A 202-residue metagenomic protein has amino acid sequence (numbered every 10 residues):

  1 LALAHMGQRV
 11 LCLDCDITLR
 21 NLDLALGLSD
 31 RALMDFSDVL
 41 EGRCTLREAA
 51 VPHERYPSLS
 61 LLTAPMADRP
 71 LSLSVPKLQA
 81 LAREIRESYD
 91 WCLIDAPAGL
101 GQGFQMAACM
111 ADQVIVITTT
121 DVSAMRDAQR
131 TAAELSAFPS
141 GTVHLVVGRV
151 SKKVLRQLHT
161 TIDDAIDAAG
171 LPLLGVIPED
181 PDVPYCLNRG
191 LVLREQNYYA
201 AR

Functional and structural regions predicted by a protein language model:
L1-C15: A conserved segment at the C-terminal end of the G1
A4, A108, S136: Gly/Ala-rich phosphate-binding loop of Rossmann-like dinucleotide-binding domains, activating on the conserved
C12-E87, P184-R189, L193-R194: P-loop/Walker-type NTP enzyme "switch/lid" segment
I17-L19, A67-D68, D121-S123, V150-V154 (+1 more regions): Conserved nucleotide-binding/hydrolysis micro-motifs of P-loop NTPases
R86-Y89, G101-V122: Inter-motif core of Ras-like GTPase G domains
M125-S140: Conserved C-terminal guanine-recognition region of P-loop GTPase G domains, centered on the G4
A137-R202: C-terminal lobe/tail of nucleotide-utilizing enzymes
